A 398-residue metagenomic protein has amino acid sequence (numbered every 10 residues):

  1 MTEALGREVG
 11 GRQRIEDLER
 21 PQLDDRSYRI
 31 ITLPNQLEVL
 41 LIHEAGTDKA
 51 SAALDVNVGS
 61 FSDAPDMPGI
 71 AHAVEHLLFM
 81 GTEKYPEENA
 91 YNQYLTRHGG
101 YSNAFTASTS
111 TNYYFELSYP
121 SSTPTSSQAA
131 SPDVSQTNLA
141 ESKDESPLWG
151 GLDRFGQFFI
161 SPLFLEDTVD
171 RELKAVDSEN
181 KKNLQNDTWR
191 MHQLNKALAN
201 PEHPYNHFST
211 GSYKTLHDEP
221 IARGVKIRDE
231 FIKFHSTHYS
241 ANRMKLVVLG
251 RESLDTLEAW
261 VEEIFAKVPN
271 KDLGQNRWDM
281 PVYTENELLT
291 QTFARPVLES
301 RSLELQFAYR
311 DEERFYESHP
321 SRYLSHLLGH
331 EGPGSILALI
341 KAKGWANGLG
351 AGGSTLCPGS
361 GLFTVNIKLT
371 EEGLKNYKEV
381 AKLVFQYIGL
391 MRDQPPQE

Functional and structural regions predicted by a protein language model:
M1-L41, S253-R295, R301-S302, Q306 (+1 more regions): Proteolytic maturation boundary segments
T2-E16, V56, G81-F234, P281-T284 (+6 more regions): Acidic/histidine-enriched segments that form metal/cofactor-coordinating and catalytic pocket/exosite environments
V58-P68: Short pre-active-site segment immediately N-terminal to the catalytic Zn-binding motif
P68-H76, M80: Active-site recognition of the HExxH zinc-binding catalytic motif
F115, L303-Q306, G361-T370: Short, hydrophobic beta-strand segments
T168-R171, T188, R228-I264: Non-catalytic, conformational "gating/processing" segments within enzyme and secreted inhibitor domains
E299-F315, H319: Polar, glycine-rich mid-to-C-terminal structural blocks that act as macromolecule-binding/assembly scaffolds
T364-E398: Extended amphipathic alpha-helical segments enriched in small hydrophobics
